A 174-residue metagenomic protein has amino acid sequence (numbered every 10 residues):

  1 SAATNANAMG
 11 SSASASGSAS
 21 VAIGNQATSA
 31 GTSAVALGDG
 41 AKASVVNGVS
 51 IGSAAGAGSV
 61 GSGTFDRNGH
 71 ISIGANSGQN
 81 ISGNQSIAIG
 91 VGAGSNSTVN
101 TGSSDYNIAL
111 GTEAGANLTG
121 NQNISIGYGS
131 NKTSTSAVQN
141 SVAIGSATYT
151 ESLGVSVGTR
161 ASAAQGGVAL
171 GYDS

Functional and structural regions predicted by a protein language model:
S1-S174: Glycine- and small/polar-enriched repetitive beta-structure motifs of secreted/surface proteins
